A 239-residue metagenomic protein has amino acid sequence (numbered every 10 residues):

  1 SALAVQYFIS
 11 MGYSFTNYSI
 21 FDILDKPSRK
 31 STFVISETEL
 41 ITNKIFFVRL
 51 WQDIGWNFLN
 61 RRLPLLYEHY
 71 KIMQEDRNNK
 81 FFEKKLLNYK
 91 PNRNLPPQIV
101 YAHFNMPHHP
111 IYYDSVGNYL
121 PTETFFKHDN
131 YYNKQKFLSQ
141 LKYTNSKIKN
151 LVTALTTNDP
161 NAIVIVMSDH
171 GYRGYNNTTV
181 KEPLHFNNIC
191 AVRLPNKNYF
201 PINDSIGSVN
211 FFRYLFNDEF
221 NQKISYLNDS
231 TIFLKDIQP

Functional and structural regions predicted by a protein language model:
S1-P239: Catalytic domains that recognize anionic headgroups
